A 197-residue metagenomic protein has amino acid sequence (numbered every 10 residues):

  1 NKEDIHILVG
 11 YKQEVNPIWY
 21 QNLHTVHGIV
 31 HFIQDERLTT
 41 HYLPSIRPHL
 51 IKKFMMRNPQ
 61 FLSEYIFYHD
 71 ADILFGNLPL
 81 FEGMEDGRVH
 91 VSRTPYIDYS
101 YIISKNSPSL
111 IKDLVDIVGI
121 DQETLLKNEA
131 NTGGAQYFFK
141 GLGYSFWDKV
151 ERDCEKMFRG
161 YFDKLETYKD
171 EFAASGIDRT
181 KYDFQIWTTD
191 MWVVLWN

Functional and structural regions predicted by a protein language model:
N1-N197: Glycosyltransferase catalytic domains, chiefly GT-A lineage
